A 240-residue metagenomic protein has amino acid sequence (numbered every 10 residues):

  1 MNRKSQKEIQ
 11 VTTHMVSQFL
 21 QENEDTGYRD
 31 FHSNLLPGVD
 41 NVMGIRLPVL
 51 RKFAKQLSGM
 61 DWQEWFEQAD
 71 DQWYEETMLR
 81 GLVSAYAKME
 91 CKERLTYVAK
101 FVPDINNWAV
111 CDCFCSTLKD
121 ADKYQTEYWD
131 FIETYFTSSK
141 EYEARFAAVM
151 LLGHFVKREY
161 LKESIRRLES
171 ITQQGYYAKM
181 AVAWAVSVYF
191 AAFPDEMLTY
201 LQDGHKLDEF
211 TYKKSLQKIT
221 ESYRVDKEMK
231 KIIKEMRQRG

Functional and structural regions predicted by a protein language model:
M1-G240: Alpha-helical scaffold domains
